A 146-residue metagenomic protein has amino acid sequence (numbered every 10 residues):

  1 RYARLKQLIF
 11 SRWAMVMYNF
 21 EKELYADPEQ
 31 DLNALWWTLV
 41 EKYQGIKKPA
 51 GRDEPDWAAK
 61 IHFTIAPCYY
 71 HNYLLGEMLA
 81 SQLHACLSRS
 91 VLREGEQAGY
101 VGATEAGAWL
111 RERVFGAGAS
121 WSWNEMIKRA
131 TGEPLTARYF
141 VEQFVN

Functional and structural regions predicted by a protein language model:
R1-N146: C-terminal, non-catalytic "cap/extension" segments appended to globular domains
